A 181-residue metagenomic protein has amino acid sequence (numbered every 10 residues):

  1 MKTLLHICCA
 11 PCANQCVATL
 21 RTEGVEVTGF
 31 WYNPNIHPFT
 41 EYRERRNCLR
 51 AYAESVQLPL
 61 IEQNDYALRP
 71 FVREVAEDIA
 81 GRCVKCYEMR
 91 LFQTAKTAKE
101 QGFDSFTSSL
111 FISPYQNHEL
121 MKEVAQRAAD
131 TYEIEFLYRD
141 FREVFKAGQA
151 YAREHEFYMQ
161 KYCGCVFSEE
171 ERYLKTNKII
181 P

Functional and structural regions predicted by a protein language model:
M1-P181: Nucleotide-activated chemistry modules centered on ATP-dependent adenylation/adenylyltransferase
